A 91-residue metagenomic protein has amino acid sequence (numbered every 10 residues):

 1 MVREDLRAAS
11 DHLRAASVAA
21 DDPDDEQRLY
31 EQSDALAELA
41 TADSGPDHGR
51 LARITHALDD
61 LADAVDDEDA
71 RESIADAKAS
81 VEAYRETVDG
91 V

Functional and structural regions predicted by a protein language model:
M1-V91: Acidic, polar-rich N-terminal leader regions of halophilic archaeal proteins
